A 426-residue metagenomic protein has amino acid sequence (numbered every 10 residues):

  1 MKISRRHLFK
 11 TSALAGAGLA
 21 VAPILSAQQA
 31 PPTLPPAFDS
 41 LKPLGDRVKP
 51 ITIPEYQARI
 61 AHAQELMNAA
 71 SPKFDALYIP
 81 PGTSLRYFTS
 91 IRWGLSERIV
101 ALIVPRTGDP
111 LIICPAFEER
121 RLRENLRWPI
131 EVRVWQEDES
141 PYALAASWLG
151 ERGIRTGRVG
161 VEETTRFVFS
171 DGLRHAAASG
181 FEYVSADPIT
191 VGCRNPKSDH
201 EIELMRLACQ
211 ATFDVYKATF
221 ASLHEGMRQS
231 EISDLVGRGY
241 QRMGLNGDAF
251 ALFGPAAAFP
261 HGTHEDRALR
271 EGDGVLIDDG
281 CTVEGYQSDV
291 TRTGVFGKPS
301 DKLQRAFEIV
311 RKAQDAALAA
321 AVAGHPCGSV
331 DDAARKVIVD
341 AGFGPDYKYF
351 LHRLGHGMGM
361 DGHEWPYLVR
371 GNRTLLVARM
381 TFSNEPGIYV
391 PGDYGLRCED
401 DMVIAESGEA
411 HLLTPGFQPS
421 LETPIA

Functional and structural regions predicted by a protein language model:
M1-A426: Active-site neighborhoods and metal-handling regions in enzymes and metal-associated proteins
